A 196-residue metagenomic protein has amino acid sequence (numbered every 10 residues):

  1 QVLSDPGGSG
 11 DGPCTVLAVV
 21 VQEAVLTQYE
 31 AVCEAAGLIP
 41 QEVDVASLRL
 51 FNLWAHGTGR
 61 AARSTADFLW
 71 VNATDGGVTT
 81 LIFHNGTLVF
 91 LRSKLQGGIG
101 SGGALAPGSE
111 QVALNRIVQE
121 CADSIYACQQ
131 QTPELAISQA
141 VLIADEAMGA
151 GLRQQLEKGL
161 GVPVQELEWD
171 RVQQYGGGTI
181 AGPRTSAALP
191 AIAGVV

Functional and structural regions predicted by a protein language model:
Q1-V196: Hydrophobic/aromatic-enriched cytosolic interaction surfaces used to assemble or bind macromolecules
